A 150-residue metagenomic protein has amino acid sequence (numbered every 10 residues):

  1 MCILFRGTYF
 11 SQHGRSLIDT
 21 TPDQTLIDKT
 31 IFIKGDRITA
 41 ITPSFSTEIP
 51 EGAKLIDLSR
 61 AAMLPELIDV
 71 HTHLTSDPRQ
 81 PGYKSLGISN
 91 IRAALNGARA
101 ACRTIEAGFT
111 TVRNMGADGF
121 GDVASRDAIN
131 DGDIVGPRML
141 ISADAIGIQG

Functional and structural regions predicted by a protein language model:
C2, R6-H13: Low-complexity basic/metal-binding stretches
I3-L4, L17, D23-L64: Histidine-rich, glycine-flanked metal-binding segment
G7-T8, E51-A53, D133-P137: Short coil/turn connectors at secondary-structure junctions
Q12, L26-D28, P50, R99 (+1 more regions): Extracytoplasmic
D19-P22, T42-F45, A101, I105 (+3 more regions): Sec/Tat-exported extracytoplasmic proteins
I56, R113-N114, I141: General beta-strand structural signal in soluble alpha/beta enzymes
A62-D131: Metal-associated gating/positioning segment near the N- to mid-region
D133-G150: Metal-coordinating catalytic core of metallo-dependent amide/deamination hydrolases
